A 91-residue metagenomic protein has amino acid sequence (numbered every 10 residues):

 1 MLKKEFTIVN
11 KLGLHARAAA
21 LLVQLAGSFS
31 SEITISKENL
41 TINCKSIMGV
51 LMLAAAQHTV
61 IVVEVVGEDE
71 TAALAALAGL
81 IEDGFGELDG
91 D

Functional and structural regions predicted by a protein language model:
M1, K11, A20, M52 (+2 more regions): Acidic/proline-rich low-complexity IDRs
M1-E5, V60: Intrinsic-disorder/low-complexity, polar/charged segments enriched in Ser/Thr/Lys/Arg/Asp/Glu/Gln
T7-Q57: Compact, glycine-rich, soluble single-domain proteins
A56-D91: C-terminal structural segments of small proteins and small subunits
